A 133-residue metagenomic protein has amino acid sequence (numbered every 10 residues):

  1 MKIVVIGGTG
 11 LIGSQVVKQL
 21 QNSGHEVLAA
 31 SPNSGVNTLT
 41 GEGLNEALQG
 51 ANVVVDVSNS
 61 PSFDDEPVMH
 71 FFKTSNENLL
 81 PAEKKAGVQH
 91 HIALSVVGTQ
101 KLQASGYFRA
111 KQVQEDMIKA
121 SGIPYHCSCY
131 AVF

Functional and structural regions predicted by a protein language model:
M1-G24: N-terminal Rossmann NAD(P)H-binding glycine-rich loop of SDR-like oxidoreductase domains
I3, V27, Y125: Hydrophobic anchor at the start of a short beta-strand that flanks the dinucleotide cofactor-binding loop
I6, A30, V57, H91-V96 (+1 more regions): SDR active-site strand-loop-helix element
Q15, Q19, A82, M117: Rossmann-fold NAD(P)-dependent oxidoreductase module
N22-A86, V97-L102, G106: NAD(P)H-binding glycine-rich loop region in Rossmannoid oxidoreductase-like domains and their noncatalytic homologs
N76-L79, A110-S121: Conserved catalytic Lys-bearing alpha helix of Rossmann-like short-chain dehydrogenase/reductases
K84-H90, I123: A short helix->loop->beta-strand "cap" motif at the edges of active sites that frequently abuts
S95, D116-F133: Conserved beta-loop-beta element that borders a ligand/cofactor-binding pocket
